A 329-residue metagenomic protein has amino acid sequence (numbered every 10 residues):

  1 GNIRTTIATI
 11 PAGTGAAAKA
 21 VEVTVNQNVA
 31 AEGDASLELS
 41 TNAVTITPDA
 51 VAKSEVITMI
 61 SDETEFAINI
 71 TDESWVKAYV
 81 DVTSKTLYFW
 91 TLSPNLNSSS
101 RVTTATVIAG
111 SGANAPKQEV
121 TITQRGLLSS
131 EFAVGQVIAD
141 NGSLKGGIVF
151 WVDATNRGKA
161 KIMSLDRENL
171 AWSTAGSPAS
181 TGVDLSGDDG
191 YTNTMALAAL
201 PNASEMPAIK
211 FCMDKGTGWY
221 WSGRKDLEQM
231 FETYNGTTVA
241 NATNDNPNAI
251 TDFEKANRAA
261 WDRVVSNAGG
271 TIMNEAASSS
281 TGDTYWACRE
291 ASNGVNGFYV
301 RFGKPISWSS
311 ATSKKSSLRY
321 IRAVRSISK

Functional and structural regions predicted by a protein language model:
G1, A35-L39, V56-W90: Surface-exposed binding patches on compact interaction domains or structured appendages
N2-T14, S99-G112: A short beta-strand micro-motif common to beta-rich folds, especially ectodomain repeats
R4, A16-V23, R101, N114-T121: Extracellular and select intracellular beta-sandwich modules with Ser/Thr-enriched, small-residue motifs on
V23-A31, V120-L128: Interdomain boundary/hinge segments at the C-termini of tandem beta-sandwich modules
E38-A50: Short, solvent-exposed loop/edge segments of extracellular or virion-exposed proteins
G126-W219, D283, K315-V324: Extracellular adhesion/carbohydrate-recognition regions
P201, E205-W219, R224-G303: An exposed tryptophan-centered "aromatic clamp" motif
G303-K329: Disulfide-stabilized, aromatic/cysteine-rich ligand-recognition loop
